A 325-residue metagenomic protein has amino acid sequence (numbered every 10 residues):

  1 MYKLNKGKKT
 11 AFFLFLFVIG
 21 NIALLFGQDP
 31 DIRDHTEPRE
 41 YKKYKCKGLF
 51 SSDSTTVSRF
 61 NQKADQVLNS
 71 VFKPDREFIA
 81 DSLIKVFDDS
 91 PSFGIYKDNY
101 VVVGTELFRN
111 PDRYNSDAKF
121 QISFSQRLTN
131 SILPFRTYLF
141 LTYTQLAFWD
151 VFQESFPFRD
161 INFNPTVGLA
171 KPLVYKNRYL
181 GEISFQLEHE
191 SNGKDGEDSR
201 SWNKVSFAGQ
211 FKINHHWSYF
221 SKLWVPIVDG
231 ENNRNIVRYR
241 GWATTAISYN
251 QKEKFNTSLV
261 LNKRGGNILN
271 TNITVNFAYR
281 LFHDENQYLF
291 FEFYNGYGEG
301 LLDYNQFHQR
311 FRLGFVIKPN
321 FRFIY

Functional and structural regions predicted by a protein language model:
M1-G7: N-terminal secretory signal peptides that target proteins for export/translocation
F13-N21: Bacterial N-terminal signal peptides
L25-G27: Boundary at the C-terminal end of the N-terminal hydrophobic targeting segment
D29, Y41-F158, N162-P165: Outer-membrane beta-barrel initiation region
T56, L68, S191, I227-D229 (+3 more regions): Intrinsically disordered, low-complexity linker/tail regions enriched in polar/charged residues
P91-L107, T129-E253, L259-L261, I268 (+2 more regions): Outer-membrane pore/translocation modules
D117, Q121-S123, N164-T166, S206 (+3 more regions): Membrane-embedded beta-strand positions in outer-membrane beta-barrel channels/transporters
H308-Y325: Outer-membrane beta-barrel "beta-signal"
